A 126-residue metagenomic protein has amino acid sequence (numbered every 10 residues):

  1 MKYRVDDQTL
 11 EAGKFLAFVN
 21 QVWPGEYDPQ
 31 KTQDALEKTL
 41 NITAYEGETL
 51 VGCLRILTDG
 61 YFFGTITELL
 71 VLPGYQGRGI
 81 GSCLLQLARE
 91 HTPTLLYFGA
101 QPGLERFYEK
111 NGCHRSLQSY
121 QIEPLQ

Functional and structural regions predicted by a protein language model:
M1-P29, S119, Q126: Short amphipathic alpha-helix that is part of the acyltransferase structural core
D7, T67, G99-A100: Small/polar loops that bind or transfer phosphate-bearing groups
D34, T39-L54: Conserved beta-hairpin
I56-I66, Q76: A conserved beta-turn-beta hairpin within the catalytic core of GNAT-like acetyltransferases that forms part
V71, G77-E90: Conserved acetyl-CoA-binding loop-helix of GNAT-fold acetyltransferases
L85, E90-G103: Conserved GNAT acetyl-CoA-binding A-motif
L95-G99, E109, H114-Q126: Conserved catalytic-core motifs of GNAT/GCN5-like acyltransferases
